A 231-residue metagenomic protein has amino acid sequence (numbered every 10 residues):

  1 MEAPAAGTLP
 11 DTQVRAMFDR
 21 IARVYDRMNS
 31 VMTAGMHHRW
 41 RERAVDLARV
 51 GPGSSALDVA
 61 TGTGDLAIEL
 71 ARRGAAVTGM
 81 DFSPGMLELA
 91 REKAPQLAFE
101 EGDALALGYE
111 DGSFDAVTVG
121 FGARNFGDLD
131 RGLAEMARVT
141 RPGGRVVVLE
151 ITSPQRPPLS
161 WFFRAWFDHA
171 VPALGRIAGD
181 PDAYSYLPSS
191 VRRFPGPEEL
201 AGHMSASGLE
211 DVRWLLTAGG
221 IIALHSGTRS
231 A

Functional and structural regions predicted by a protein language model:
M1-V24, W166-F167: N-terminal, positively charged/glycine-rich alpha-helical extensions of SAM-dependent methyltransferases
V24, T33-P52: Conserved alpha-helix/loop element of class I SAM-dependent methyltransferases that forms part of the SAM/SAH-binding
S55-L107: Class I SAM-dependent methyltransferase SAM/SAH-binding core
L105-V117: A short acidic, Gly/Pro-enriched loop at the edge of an enzyme's catalytic core that lines a small-molecule cofactor
D115-L129: A short SAM/SAH-binding and catalytic strip from SAM-dependent methyltransferases
D130-R145: A short glycine-rich, Lys/Arg-flanked "PGG" loop and its adjoining helix->strand segment in the class I
R145-R176: Conserved class I S-adenosyl-L-methionine
E210, L216-A231: Core SAM-dependent methyltransferase catalytic element
